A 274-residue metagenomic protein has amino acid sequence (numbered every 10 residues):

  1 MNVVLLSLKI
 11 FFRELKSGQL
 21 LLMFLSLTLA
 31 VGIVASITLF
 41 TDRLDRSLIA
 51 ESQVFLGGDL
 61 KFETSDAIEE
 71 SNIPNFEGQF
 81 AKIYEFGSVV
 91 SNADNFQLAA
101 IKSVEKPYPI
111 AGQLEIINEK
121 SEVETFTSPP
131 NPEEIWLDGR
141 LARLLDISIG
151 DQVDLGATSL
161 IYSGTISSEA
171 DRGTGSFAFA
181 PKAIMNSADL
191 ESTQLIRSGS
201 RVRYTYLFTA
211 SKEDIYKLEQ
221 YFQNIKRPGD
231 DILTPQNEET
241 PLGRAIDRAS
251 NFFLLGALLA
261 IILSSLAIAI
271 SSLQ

Functional and structural regions predicted by a protein language model:
V3-I262: Membrane transport/envelope proteins' first extracytoplasmic loop
S264-Q274: Juxtamembrane interface at the cytosolic side of transmembrane helices
